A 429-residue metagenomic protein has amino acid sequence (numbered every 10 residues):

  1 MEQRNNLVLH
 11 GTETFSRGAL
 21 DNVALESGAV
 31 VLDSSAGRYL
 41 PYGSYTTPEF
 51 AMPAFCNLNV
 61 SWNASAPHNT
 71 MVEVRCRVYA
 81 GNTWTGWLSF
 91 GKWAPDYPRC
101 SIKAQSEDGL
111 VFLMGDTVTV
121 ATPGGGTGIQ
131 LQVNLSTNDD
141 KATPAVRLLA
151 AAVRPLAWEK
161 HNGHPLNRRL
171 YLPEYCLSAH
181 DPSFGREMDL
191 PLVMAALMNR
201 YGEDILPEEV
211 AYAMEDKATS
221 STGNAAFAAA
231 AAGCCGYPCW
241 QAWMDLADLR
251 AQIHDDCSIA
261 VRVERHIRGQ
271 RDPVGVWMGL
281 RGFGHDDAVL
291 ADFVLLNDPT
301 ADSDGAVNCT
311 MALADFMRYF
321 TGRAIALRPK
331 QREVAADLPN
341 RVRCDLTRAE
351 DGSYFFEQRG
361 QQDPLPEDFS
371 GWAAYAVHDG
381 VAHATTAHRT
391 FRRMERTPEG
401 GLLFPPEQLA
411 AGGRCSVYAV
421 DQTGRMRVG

Functional and structural regions predicted by a protein language model:
M1-P155, V377: Non-cytosolic beta-sandwich-type ligand-binding/adhesion modules
R4-A19, A24, F50-P53, G81 (+3 more regions): Noncatalytic regulatory segments and standalone regulatory/sensor domains
R38, E209-V334: Conserved active-site-adjacent core of cysteine acyl-enzyme catalytic domains
A104-F112, W372-A410, Q422: Recognizes extended acidic, P/S/T-rich segments that occur within or adjacent to Ig-like beta-sandwich modules
A121-G126, L403-G413: Surface-exposed, short loops/turns at beta-strand junctions within beta-sandwich domains
G128, N134-S220: Active-site-adjacent structural segments surrounding the nucleophilic cysteine of cysteine proteases and isopeptidases
V133, A419-D421: Conserved structural position at the C-terminal beta-strand of extracellular beta-sandwich adhesion modules
Q422-G429: Extracellular fibronectin type III
